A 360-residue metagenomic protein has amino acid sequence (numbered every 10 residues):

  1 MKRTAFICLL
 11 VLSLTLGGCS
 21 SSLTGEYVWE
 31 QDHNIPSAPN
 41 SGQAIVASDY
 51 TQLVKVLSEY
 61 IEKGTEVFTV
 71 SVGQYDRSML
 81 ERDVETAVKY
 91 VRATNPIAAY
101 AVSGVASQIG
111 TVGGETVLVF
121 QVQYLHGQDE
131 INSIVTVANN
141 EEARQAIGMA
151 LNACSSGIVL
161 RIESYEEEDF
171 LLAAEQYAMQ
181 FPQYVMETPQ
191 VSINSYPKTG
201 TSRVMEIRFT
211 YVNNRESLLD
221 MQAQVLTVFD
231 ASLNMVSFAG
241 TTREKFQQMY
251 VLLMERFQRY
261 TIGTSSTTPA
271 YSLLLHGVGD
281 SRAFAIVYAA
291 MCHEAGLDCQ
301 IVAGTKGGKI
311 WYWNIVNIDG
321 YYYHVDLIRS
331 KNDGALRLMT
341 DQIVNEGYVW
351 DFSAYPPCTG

Functional and structural regions predicted by a protein language model:
M1-T4: Positively charged n-region of N-terminal signal peptides that target proteins for export
L9-V11: Sec-dependent N-terminal signal peptides
T15-G18: C-terminal motif of bacterial Sec signal peptides marking the signal peptidase cleavage site
S20-F238, F352-G360: N-terminal accessory/pre-domain segments preceding catalytic cores
N213, S217-L274: Secondary-structure boundary elements
S272-R282: Periplasmic OmpA-like peptidoglycan-binding domain that tethers envelope proteins to the cell wall
A283-Y348: Hydrophobic/aromatic-rich core segments of domains that either
